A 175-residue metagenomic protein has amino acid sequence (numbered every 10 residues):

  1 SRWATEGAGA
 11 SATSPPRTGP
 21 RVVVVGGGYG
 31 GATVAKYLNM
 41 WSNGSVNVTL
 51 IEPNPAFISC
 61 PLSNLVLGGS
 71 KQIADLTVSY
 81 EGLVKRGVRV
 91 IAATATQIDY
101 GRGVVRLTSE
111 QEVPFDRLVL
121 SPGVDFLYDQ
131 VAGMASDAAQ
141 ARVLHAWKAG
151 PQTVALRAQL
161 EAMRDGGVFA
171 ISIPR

Functional and structural regions predicted by a protein language model:
S1-R2, G87: Intrinsic structural disorder
W3-G19, I91-I173: FAD-binding core/adjacent interface of flavoenzyme oxidoreductases
T13-R89, A138, R175: Beta1-alpha1 glycine-rich phosphate/pyrophosphate-binding loop at the start of Rossmann-like nucleotide-binding domains
